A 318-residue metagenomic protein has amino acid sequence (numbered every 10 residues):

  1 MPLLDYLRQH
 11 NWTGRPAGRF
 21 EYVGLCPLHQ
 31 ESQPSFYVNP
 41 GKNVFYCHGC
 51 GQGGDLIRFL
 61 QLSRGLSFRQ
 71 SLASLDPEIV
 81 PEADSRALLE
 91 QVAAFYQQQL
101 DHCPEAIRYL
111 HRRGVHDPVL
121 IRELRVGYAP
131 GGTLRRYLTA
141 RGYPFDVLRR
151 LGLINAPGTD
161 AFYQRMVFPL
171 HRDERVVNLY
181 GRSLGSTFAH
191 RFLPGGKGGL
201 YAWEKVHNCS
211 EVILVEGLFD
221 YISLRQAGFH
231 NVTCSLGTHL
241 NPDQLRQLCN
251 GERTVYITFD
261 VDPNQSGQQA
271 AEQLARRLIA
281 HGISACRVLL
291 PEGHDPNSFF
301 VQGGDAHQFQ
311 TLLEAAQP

Functional and structural regions predicted by a protein language model:
M1-P2, G51, F188-R191, C209-V212 (+1 more regions): TOPRIM fold recognition
M1-V80, C249, Y256, I279: N-terminal structured subdomain of primase-like DNA metabolism proteins
G14-P16, R113-G127, G228-H239: Short, well-structured beta-strand/strand-turn elements
A17-G24, A73-A83, A87, V119-R136 (+2 more regions): Short linear loop/turn motifs
C26, C47, L60, L110 (+6 more regions): Terminal peptide-recognition signature
L66-R112: Conserved active-site segments centered on acidic
V92, Q98-A156, R175: Tandem CBS (Cystathionine beta-synthase) repeat/Bateman regulatory domains
G131-R253, Q269-A270: Phosphate-handling DNA/RNA-contact segment within nucleic-acid enzymes
